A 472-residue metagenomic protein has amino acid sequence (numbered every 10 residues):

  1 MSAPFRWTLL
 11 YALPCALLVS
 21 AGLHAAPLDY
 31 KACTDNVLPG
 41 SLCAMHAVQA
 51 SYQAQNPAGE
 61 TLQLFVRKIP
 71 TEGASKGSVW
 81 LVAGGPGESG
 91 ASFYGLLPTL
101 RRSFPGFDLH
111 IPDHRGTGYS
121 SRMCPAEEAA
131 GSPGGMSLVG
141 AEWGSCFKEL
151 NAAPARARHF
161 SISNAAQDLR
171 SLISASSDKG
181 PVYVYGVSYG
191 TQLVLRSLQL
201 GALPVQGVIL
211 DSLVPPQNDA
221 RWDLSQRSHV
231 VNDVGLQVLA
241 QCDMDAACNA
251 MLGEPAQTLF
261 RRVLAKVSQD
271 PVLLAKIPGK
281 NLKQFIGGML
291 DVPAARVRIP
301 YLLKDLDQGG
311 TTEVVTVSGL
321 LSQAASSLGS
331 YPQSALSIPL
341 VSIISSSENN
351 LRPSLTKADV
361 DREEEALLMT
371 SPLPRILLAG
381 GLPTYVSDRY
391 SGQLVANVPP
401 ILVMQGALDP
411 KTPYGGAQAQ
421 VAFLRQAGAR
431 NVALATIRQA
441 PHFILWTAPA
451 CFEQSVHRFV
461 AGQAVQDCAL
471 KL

Functional and structural regions predicted by a protein language model:
M1-A12: Bacterial N-terminal signal peptides that target proteins for export
L10-S20: Bacterial N-terminal signal peptides
A21-A25: Sec/Tat signal peptide C-region and signal peptidase I cleavage site
A26-N281, I343-L472: Gly/Pro-rich cap/lid or specificity-loop segments adjacent to the active site
V214-N232, L302, V314-L328: Flexible "cap/lid" loop of the alpha/beta hydrolase fold
K276-E313: P-loop NTPase catalytic cores that bind/hydrolyze ATP
L306-G319, Q323-A325, L367-L373: Short, mixed-charge aromatic SLiMs
V315-N349: Long, low-complexity segments enriched in small/aliphatic residues
